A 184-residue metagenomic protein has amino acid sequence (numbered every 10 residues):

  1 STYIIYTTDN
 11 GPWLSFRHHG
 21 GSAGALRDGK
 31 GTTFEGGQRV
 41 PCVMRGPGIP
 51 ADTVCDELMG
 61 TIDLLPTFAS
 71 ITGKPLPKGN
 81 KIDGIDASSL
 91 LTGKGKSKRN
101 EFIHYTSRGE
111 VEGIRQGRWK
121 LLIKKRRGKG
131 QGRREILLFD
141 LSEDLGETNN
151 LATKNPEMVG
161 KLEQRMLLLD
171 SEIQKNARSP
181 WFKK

Functional and structural regions predicted by a protein language model:
S1-I4, R39, K98-N100, Q116-W119 (+1 more regions): Loop/turn elements at helix/coil->beta-strand transitions in domains of secreted/extracellular proteins
Y3-T8, C42-V43, L64-A69, D144: Beta-strand elements within well-structured catalytic alpha/beta cores of enzymes that handle phosphate/sulfate esters
P12-E35, I49-E57, I62-L141, I173 (+2 more regions): C-terminal cap/loop subdomain of S1 sulfatases and analogous C-terminal strand-loop tails that border
C42-P50: The feature captures the short pre-catalytic strand/loop hairpin that immediately precedes and shapes the active-site
P50-T53, G146-N150: Short small-residue beta-strand/loop micro-motif enriched in glycine and branched aliphatics
N149-E157: Active-site-proximal N-terminal segment of extracellular/periplasmic enzymes that hydrolyze or transfer
